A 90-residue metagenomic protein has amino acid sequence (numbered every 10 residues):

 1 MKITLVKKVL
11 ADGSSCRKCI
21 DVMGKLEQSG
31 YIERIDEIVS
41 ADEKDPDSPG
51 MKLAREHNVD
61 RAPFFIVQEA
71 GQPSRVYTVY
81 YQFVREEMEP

Functional and structural regions predicted by a protein language model:
M1-E37: Local sequence-structure signature of Cys/Sec-based thiol-disulfide redox active-site neighborhoods
V6, H57, T78-Y80: Broad hydrophobic/π-residue packing in well-ordered secondary structure
R17-C19, S40, K52, Q68 (+1 more regions): General "foldedness" signal
D21-M23, L53-E56, Y77: Generic alpha-helical propensity signal that fires on short helical segments and nearby coil/disordered stretches
R34-I35, K52, V84: Generic hydrophobic, helix-prone segments enriched in Leu/Val/Ile
V39-R61, M88-P90: Thioredoxin-like thiol-disulfide oxidoreductase module
A62-I66: Acidic, low-complexity intrinsically disordered segments
V67-P90: Non-catalytic, surface beta->alpha helical segment in thiol-disulfide oxidoreductase systems
